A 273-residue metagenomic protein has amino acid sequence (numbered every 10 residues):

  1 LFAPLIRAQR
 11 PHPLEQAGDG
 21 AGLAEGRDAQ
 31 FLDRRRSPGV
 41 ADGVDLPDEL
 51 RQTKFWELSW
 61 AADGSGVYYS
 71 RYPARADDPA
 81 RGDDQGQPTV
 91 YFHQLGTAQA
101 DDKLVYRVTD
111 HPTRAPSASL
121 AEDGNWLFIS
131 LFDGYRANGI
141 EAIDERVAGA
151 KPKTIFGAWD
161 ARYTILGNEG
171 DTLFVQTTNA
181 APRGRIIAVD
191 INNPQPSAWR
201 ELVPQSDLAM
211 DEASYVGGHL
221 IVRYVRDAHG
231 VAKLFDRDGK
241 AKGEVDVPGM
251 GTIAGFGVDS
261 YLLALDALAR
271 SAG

Functional and structural regions predicted by a protein language model:
L1-P13, G18-G273: Peripheral, non-catalytic segments that deliver or gate enzyme domains
